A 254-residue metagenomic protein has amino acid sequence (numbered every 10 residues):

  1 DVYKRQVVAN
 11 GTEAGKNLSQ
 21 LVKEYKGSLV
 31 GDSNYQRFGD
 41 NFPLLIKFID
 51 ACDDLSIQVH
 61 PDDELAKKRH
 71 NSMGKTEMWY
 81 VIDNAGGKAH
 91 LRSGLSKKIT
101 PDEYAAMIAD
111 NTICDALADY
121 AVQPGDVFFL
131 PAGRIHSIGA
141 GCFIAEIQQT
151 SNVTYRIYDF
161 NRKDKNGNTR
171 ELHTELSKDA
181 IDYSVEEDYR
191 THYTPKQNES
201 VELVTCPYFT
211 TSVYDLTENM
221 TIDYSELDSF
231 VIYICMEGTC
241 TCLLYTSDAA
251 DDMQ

Functional and structural regions predicted by a protein language model:
D1-I99, D159-E187, T211: Transition-metal
V2-Q6, Y245-D252: Conserved small/polar residues in nucleotide/adenosyl-binding loops
I46-K47, L55, E77-Y80, D119-Y120 (+3 more regions): His/acidic/aromatic-lined binding-pocket segments of jelly-roll/cupin-type domains and related regulatory beta-sandwich
I49-D54, N84-G87, R134-V153: Ligand-binding loop in jelly-roll beta-barrel domains
A66-K68, I135-A140, A145-I147, I222-Y224 (+1 more regions): Short beta-strand His + acidic residue motifs that chelate non-heme Fe in jelly-roll/DSBH and cupin folds
K88-Q123, S225-E226, Y233-L244: A short beta-strand-loop-beta hairpin characteristic of the jelly-roll/cupin
V122-A140, S247, D251: Conserved metal-binding segment of the jelly-roll/cupin
Y155-D223, L227: C-terminal amphipathic alpha-helical segment
